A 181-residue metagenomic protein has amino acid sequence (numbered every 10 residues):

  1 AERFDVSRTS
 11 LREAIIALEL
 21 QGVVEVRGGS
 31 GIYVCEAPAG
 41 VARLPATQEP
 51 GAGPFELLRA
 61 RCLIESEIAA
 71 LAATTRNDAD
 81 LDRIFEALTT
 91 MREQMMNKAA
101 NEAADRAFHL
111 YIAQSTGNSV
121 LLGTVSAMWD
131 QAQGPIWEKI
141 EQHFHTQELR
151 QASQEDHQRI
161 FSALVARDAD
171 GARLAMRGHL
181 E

Functional and structural regions predicted by a protein language model:
A1-I64, A70, T74: Short linear motifs at protein or domain termini
E2, R43-E49, D78-D82, L88 (+3 more regions): Hydrophobic/basic alpha-helical segments enriched in Actinobacteria
E36-P38, Q131-R150: Short, charged helix-to-loop "capping" segments that act as catalytic/coupling loops
Q48-F55, A69-T75, R92-M96, E141-L149: A ubiquitous short alpha-helical element
R59, R150-A152: Short helix-capping and inter-helix turn/linker motifs at the boundaries of alpha-helical repeat units
A60-E138, D156-S162, G171-E181: Conserved amphipathic alpha-helical segments that form helical-bundle/coiled-coil interaction surfaces
